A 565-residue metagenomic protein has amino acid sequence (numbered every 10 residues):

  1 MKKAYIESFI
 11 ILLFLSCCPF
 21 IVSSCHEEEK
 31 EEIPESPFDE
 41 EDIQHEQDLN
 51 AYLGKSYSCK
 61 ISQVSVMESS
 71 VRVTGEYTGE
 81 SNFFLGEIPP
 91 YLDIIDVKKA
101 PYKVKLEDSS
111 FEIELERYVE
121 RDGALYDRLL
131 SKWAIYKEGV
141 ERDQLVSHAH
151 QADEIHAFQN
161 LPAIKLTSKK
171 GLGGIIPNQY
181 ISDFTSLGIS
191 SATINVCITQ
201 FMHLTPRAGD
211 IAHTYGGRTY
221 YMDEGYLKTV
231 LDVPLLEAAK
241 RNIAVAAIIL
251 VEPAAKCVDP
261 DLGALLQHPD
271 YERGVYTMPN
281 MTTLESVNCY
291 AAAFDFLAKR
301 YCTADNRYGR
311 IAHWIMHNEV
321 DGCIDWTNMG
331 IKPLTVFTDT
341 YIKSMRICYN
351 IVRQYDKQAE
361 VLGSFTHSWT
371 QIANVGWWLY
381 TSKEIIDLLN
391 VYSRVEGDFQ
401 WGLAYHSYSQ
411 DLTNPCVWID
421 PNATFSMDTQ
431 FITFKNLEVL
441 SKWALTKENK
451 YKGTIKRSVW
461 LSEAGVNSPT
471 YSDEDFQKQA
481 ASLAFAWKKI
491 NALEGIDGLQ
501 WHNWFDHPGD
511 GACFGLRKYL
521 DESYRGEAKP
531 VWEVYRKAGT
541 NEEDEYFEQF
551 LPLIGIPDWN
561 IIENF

Functional and structural regions predicted by a protein language model:
C17-H45: Bacterial Sec-dependent N-terminal signal peptides
V66-E80: Aromatic/hydrophobic beta-strand junction motif of beta-rich domains
Y77, E114-R121, E141-Q200: Boundary/entry segment of secreted carbohydrate-active catalytic domains
L85, G123-D143: Short, aromatic- and glycine-rich surface loops/edge beta-strands on solvent-exposed regions
A163-I164, Y290-A293, K299, R310 (+1 more regions): Noncatalytic carbohydrate-binding groove/subsite architecture in carbohydrate-active enzymes
G173-S186, A291-T303, L379-Y392, Q477-K489: Short, acidic/polar
S190-I372, Q410-D411, D506-G511: Substrate-binding cleft and catalytic face of glycoside hydrolase catalytic domains, especially the flexible beta-alpha
I211-A212, L266-R273, R310, I315 (+2 more regions): Aromatic-rich peripheral "rim/lid" segments of glycoside hydrolase catalytic domains that contact and position glycan
